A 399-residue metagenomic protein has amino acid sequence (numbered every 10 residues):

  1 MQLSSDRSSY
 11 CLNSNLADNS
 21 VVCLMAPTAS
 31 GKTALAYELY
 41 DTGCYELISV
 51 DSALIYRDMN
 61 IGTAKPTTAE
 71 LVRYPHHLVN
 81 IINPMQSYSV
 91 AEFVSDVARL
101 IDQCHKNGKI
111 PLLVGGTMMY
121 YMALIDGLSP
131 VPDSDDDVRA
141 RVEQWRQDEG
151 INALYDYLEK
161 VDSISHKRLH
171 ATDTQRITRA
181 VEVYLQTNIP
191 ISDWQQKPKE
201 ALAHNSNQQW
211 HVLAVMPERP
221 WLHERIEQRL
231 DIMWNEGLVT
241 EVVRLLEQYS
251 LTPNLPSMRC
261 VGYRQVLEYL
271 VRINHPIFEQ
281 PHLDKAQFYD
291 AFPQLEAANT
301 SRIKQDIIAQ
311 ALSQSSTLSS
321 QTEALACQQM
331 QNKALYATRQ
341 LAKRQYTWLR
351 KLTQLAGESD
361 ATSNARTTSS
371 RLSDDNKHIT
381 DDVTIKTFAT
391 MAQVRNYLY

Functional and structural regions predicted by a protein language model:
M1-Y399: Phosphate/pyrophosphate-binding catalytic cores of soluble transferases and nucleic-acid-acting enzymes
